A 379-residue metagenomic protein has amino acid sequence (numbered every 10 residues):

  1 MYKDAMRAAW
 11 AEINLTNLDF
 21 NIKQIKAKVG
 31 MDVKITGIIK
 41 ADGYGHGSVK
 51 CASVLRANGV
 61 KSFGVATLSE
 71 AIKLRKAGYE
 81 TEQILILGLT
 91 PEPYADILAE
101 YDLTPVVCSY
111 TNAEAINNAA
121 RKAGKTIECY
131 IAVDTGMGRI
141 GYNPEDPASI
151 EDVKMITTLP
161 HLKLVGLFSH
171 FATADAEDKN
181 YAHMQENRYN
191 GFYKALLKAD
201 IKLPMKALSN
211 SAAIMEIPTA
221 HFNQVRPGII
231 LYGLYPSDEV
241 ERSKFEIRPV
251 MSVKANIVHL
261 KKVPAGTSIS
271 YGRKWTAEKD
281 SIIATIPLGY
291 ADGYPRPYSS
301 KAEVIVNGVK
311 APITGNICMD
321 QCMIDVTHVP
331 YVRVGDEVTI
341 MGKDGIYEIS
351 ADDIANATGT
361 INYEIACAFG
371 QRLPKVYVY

Functional and structural regions predicted by a protein language model:
Y2-A5, A9-E12, F20, M31-A207: Active-site-proximal beta-alpha core segment in soluble small-molecule metabolic enzymes
Y2-L15, D19, E70, T90-E92 (+3 more regions): Active-site anion/phosphate-binding pocket segments in diverse small-molecule metabolic enzymes
